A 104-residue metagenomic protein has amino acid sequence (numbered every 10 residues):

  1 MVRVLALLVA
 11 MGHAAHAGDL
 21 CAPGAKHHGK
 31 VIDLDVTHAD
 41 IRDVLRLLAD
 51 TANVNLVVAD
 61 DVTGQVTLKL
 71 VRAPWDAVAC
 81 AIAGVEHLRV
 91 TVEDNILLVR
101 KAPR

Functional and structural regions predicted by a protein language model:
M1, A15-R104: Sec-dependent N-terminal signal peptides of Gram-negative outer-membrane/periplasmic proteins
M1-A10: Sec-dependent signal peptide recognition, specifically the positively charged N-region followed immediately by
